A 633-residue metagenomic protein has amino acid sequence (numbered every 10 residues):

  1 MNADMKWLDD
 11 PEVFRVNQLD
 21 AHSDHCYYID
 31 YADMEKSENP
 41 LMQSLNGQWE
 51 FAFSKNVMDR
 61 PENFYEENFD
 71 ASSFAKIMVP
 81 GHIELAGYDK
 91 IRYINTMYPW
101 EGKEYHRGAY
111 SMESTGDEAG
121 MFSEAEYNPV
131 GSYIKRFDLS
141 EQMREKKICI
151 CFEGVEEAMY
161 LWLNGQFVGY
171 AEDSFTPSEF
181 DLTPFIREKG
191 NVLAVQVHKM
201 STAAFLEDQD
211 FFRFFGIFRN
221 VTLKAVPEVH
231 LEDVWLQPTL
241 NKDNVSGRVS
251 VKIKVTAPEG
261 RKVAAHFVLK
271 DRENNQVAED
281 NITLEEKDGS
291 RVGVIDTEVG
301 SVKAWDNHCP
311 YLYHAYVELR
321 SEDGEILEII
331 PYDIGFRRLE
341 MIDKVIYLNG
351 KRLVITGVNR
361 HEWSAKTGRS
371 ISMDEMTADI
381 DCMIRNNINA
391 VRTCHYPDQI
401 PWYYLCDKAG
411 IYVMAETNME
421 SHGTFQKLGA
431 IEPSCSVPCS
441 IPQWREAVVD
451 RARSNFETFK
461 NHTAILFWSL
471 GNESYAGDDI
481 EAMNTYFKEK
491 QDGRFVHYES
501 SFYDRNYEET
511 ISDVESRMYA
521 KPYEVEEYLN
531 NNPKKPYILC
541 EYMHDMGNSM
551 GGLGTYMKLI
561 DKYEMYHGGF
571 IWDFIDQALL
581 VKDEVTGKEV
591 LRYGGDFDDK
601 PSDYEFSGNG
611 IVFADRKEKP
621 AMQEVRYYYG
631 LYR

Functional and structural regions predicted by a protein language model:
M1-S111, V192, Q196, R272 (+5 more regions): Accessory carbohydrate-binding/adhesion or oligomerization-edge regions at the termini of glycan-active proteins
A3-D20, E35-K36, E50-S54, H82-A86 (+6 more regions): Accessory beta-strand-rich segments of carbohydrate-active enzymes
S37-P61, M78, E84-A86, N128 (+5 more regions): Substrate-binding clefts and catalytic carboxylate motifs of secreted carbohydrate-active enzymes
G81-L139, M143-C151, E157-W162, G169 (+6 more regions): Active-site-adjacent substrate/metal-binding segments within catalytic domains of carbohydrate-active enzymes
M143-K146, I186-G190, V299-L312: Short glycine/proline/serine/threonine-rich loop/turn segments at secondary-structure transition edges
L161-L163, S246-L284, G293: Beta-strand-rich binding/interaction modules
E228-E259, E624-R633: Surface beta-strand/loop "capping" patches
E232-L240, G247-S250, E328, C382-R385 (+3 more regions): Active-site region of glycoside hydrolase catalytic domains
